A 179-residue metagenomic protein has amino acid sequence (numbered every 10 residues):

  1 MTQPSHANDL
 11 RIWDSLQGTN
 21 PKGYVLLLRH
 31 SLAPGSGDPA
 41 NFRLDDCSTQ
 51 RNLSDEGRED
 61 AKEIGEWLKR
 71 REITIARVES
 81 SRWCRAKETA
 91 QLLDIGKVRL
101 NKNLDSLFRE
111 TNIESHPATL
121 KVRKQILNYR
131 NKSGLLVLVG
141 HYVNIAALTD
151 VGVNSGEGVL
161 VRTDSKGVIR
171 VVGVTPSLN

Functional and structural regions predicted by a protein language model:
S5-N103, L107-E110, V151-N179: Active-site-proximal alpha-helix that buttresses catalytic centers in soluble enzyme cores
G23-V25, G134-G140: Generic beta-sheet signal
N112-L120: Short, surface-exposed amphipathic charged segments that create phosphate/polyanion-binding patches used for binding
L120-R130: A short, acidic, amphipathic alpha-helical segment used as a generic capping/interface helix at domain edges
N128-S133, S165-K166: A short, structured loop/turn motif at beta-sheet edges
